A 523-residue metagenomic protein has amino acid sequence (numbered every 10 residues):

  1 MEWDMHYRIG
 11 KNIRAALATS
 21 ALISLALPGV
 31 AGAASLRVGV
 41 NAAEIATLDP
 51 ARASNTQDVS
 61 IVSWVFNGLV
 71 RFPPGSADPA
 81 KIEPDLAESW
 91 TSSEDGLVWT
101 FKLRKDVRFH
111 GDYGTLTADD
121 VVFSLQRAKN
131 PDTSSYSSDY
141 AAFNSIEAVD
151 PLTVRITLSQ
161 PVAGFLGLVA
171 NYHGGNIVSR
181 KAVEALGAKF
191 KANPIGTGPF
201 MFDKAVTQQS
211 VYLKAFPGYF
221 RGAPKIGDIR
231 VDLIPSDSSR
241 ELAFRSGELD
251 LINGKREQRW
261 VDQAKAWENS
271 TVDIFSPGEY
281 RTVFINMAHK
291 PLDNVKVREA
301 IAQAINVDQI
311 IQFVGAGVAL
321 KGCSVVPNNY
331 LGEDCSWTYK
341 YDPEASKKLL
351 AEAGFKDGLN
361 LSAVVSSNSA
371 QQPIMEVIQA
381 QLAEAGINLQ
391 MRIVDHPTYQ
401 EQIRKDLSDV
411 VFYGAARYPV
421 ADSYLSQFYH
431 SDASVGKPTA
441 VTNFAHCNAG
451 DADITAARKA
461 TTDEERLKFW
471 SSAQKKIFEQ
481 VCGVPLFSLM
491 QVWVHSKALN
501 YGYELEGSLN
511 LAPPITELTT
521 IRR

Functional and structural regions predicted by a protein language model:
A34, N55, S60, V206 (+3 more regions): Detector for C-terminal structural segments
R37, T117-S124, P151-T157, G198-P199 (+7 more regions): Alpha-helical secondary-structure segments
V40-E94, Q126, I195: N-terminal lobe/hinge region of extracytoplasmic solute-binding protein
T56, E88-T133, R155, A243 (+1 more regions): Aromatic- and charge-enriched surface segment that lines or borders ligand/interaction sites
P73-A77, V162, A170-P224, D228 (+2 more regions): Gly/Pro-rich hinge or "lid" segments in bacterial periplasmic/extracellular proteins
G96, A141, P151, I195 (+4 more regions): Short helix-initiation/N-cap motifs at beta->coil->alpha
K102, S137-A182: Surface-exposed binding/hinge segments that line and control ligand-binding clefts or catalytic entry sites
F216-D262, Q379, N388-Q390: Ligand-site clamp/hinge motif
